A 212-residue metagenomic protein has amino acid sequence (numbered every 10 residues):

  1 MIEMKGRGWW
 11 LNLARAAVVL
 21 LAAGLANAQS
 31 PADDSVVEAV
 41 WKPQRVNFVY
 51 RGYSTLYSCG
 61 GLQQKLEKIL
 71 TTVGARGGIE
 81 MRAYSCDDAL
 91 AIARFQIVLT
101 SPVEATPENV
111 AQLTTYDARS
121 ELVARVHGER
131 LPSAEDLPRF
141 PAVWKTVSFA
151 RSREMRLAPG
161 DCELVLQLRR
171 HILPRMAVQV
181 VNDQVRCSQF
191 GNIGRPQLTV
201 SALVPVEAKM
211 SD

Functional and structural regions predicted by a protein language model:
I2-A17: Bacterial N-terminal signal peptides that target proteins for export
A26-A32: Boundary at the C-terminal end of the N-terminal hydrophobic targeting segment
V37-S54, P138-M155: Acidic/histidine-rich, surface-exposed loop or edge segments in extracytoplasmic proteins
C59-Q63, E67-L70, V165-R169: Extracytoplasmic/secreted envelope proteins and their assembly/folding machinery, especially bacterial periplasmic
E67-A75, L173-A177: Sec-exported extracytoplasmic/periplasmic mature domains
G78-T100, R186-N192: Acidic helix-start/capping segments at beta-turn-to-alpha-helix junctions
T146-P159, L164-D212: Glycine-rich, aromatic-bearing surface loops/beta-hairpins
